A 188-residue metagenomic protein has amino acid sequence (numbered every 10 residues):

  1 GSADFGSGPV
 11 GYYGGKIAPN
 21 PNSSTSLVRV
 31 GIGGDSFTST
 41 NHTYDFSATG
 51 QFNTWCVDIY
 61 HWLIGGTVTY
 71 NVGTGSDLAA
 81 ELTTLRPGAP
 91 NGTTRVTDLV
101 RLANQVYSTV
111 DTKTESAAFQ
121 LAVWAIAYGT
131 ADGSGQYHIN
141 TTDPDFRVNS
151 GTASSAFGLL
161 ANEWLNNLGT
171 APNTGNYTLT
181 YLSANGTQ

Functional and structural regions predicted by a protein language model:
G1-Q188: Short, surface-exposed polybasic-aromatic patches that bind anionic ligands, especially phosphate groups
